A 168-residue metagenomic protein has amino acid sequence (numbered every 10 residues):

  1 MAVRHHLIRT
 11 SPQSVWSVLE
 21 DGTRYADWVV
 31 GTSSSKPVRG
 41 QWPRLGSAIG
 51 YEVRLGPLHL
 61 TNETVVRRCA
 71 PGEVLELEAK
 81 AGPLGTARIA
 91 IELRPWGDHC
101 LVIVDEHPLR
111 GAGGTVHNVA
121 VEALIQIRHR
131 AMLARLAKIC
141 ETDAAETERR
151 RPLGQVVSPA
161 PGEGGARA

Functional and structural regions predicted by a protein language model:
M1-H5, Q13, A48-G50, T61 (+3 more regions): Intrinsic-disorder/low-complexity, polar/charged segments enriched in Ser/Thr/Lys/Arg/Asp/Glu/Gln
M1-R44, E141, V157-A168: Hydrophobic ligand-binding cavity/cleft-lining segments
R4-H6, V53, N62-R68, A79 (+1 more regions): Hydrophobic/aromatic beta-strand elements that line small-molecule binding cavities or substrate pockets in beta-rich
P12-Q13, G40-P43, R67-G72, E92-L101: A short, structured loop/turn motif at beta-sheet edges
A48-R54, L75-G82: Short beta-strand segments that buttress and anchor functional surface loops
R54-L60, R110-G113: Short, cysteine-centered beta-strand-loop-beta hairpins and adjacent loop/turn segments enriched in charged/polar
E78-A131, T147-R149, A168: Beta-strand/loop substructures that line and gate deep hydrophobic ligand-binding cavities in soluble
T142-R150, V156-V157: Charged phosphate-binding loop/patch that engages nucleotide di/tri-phosphates or the phosphate backbone of nucleic
